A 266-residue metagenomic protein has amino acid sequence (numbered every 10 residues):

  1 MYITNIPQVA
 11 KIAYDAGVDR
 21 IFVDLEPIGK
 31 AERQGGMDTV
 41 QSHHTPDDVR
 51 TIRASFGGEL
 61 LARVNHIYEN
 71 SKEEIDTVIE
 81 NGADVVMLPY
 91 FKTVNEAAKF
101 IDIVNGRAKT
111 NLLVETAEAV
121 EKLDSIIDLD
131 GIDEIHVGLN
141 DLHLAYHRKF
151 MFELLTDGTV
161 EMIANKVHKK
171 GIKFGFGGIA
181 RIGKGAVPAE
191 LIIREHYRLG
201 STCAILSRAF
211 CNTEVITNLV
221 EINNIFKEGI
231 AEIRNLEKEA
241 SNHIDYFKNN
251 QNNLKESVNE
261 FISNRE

Functional and structural regions predicted by a protein language model:
M1-G58, I67, N249-E266: Conserved N-terminal beta1-alpha1 strand-loop-helix module at the mouth
M1-T4, I21-V23, L60-V64, V86-L88 (+4 more regions): Hydrophobic faces of well-ordered beta-strands that scaffold small-molecule active sites in alpha/beta enzyme cores
P7-A16, E69-N81, E96, A117-D130 (+1 more regions): Catalytic cores of alpha/beta
Y14, V49-G57, I79, A98-N105 (+2 more regions): Surface-exposed amphipathic alpha-helices with a cationic face
A16-I21, I79-V85, V104-T110, L129-I135 (+2 more regions): Glycine-enriched alpha-helix->loop->beta-strand junction motifs that scaffold or abut catalytic
I21-K30, A83-E96, E134-Y146, E195-T217: Glycine-rich phosphate-binding active-site loops on the catalytic face of alpha/beta enzymes
G29-I52, Y68-K72, P89-K109, A119-K122 (+3 more regions): Active-site-adjacent beta->alpha loops and helix N-cap segments on the catalytic face of soluble alpha/beta enzymes
I225-E266: Extended, intrinsically disordered, low-complexity segments
